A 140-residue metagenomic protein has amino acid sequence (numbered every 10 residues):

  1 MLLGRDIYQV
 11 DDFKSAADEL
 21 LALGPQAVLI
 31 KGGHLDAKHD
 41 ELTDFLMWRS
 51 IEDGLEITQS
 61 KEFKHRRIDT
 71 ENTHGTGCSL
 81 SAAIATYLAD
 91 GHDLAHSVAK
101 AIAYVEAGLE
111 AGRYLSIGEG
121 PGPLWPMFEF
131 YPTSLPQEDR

Functional and structural regions predicted by a protein language model:
M1, N72-L94: Short, small-residue alpha-helix embedded
M1-T58: Conserved phosphate/ATP/ADP-binding segment of small-molecule kinases
F13-L21, K61, D93-L109: Short, well-structured alpha-helical segments that form the helix of a local strand-helix-strand
G33-D36, R66-D69, I102-V105: Glycine-rich beta-alpha junction loops
H34, H74, P123-M127: Histidine-centered active-site/metal-ligand motif
Q59-H74: Short pre-catalytic strand/loop immediately N-terminal to key active-site residues, enriched for Gly-Thr
A95-R140: Charged C-terminal helix
